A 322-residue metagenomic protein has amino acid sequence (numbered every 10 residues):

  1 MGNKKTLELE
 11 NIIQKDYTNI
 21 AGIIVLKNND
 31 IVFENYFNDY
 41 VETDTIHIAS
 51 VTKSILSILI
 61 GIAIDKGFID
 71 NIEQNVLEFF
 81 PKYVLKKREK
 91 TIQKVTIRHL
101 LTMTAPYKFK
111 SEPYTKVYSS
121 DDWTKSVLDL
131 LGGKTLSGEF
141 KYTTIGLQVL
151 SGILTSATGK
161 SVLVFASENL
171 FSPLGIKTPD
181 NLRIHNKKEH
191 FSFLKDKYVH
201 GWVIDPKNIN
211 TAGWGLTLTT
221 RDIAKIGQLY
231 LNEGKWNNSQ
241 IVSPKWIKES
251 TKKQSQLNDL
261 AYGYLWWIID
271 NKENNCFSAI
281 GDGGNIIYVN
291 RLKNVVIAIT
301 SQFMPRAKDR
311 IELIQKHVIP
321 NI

Functional and structural regions predicted by a protein language model:
L7, N11-D16, V41-I48, T52 (+1 more regions): Active-site-proximal loop and beta-strand segments within enzyme catalytic domains
E10-Y40, K188, I287-Y288, N294-A298: A short, well-structured edge-of-sheet supersecondary motif
N29, A49-F68, L100, F140-F171 (+2 more regions): Alpha-helical scaffold elements that line and support the substrate/ligand-binding pocket of soluble hydrolases
E42-T45, K110-N186, I209-W214: Catalytic-site signature segments of enzymes, centered on catalytic residues
K66-A105, S156-G213: Active-site helix/loop module of the DD-peptidase/beta-lactamase fold, centered on the serine-lysine SxxK catalytic
F191-N210, T251-V296: Active-site Gly/Thr loop motif
G201-V242, I247: Flexible, glycine-rich surface segments
I280-I322: Structured C-terminal helix/loop/strand segments within mature extracytoplasmic catalytic/sensor domains
